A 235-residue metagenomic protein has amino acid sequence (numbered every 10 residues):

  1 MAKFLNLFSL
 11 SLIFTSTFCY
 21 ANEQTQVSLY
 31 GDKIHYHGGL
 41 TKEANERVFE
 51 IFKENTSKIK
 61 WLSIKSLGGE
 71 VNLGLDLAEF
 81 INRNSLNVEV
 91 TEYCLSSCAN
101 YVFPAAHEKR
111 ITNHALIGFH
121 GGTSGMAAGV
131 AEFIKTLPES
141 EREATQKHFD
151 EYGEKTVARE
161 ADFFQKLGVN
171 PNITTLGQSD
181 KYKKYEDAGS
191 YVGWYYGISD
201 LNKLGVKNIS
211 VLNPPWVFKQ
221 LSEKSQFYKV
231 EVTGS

Functional and structural regions predicted by a protein language model:
M1-F8: Bacterial N-terminal signal peptides that target proteins for export
F8-S16: Bacterial N-terminal signal peptides
N22-R47: STAS-typified acidic loop motif
Y36, L62, F103, L201: Terminal peptide-recognition signature
K58-L73, N87-Y93: Short, glycine-/small-residue-enriched flexible loop/hinge segments at domain edges that mediate gating
N72-A78, N82: Membrane-embedded segments
N82-M126, V130: Glycine-rich beta-to-alpha active-site loop
G129-V230: Charged, glycine-interspersed solvent-exposed loop segments at helix/strand-loop junctions that cap or gate access
